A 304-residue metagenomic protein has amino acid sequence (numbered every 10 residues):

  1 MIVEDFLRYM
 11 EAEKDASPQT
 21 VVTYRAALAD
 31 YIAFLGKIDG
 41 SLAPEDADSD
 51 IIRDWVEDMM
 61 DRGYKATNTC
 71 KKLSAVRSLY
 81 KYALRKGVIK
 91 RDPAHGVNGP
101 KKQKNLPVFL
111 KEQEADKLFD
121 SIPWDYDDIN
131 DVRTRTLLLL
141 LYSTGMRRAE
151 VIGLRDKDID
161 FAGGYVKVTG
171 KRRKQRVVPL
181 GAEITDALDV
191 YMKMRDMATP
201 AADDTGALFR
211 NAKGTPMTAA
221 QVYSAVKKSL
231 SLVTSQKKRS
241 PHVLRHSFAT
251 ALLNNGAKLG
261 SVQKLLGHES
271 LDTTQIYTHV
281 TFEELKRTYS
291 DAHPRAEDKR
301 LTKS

Functional and structural regions predicted by a protein language model:
M1-S304: Conserved catalytic core of the tyrosine transesterase superfamily
